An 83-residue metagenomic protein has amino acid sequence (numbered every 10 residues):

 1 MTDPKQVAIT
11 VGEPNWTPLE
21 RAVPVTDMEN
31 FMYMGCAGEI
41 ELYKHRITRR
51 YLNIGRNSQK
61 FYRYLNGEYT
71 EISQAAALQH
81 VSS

Functional and structural regions predicted by a protein language model:
M1-I9, Y33, K44-R46: Residue-level signal for functionally critical sites in structured catalytic/ligand-binding pockets
T2-P24, Y64-S83: Mixed-charge, Lys/Arg-enriched low-complexity segments
R21-E68: Acidic, low-complexity, intrinsically disordered interaction modules
